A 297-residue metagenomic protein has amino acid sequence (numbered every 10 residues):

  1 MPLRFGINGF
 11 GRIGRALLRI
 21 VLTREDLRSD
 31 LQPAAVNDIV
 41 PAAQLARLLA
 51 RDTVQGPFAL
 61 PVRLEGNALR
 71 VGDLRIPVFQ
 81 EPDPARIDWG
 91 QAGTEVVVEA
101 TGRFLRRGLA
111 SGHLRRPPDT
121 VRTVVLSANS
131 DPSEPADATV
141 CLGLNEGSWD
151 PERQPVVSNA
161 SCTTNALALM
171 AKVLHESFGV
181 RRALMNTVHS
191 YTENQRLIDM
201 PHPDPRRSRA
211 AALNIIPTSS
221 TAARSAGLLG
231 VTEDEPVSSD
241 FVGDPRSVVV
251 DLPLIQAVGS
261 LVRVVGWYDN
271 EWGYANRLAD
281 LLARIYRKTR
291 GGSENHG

Functional and structural regions predicted by a protein language model:
M1-L197, P201-S208, Q256, D280 (+1 more regions): N-terminal Rossmann-like NAD(P) cofactor-binding subdomain of oxidoreductases, focused on the glycine-rich
L3, G227-G297: C-terminal active-site/capping subdomain that shapes the small-molecule cofactor and substrate pocket of enzyme
F5, G9, C162, N214 (+3 more regions): Catalytic cores of large soluble enzymes that bind and process phosphate-bearing ligands
E99, L213-N214, G266: Short, well-ordered beta-strand elements within core beta-sheets of diverse protein domains
S177-S260: C-terminal substrate-binding/catalytic lobe of Rossmann-fold NAD(P)-dependent dehydrogenases
